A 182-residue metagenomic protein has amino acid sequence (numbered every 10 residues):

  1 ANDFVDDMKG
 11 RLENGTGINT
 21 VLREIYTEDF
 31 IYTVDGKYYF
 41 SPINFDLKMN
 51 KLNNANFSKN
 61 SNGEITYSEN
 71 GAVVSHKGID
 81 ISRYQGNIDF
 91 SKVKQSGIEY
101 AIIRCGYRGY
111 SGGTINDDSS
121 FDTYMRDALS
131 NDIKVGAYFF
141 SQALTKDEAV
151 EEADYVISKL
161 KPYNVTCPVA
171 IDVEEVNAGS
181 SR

Functional and structural regions predicted by a protein language model:
N2-R104: Boundary/entry segment of secreted carbohydrate-active catalytic domains
G71, S75-R182: Substrate-binding cleft of extracellular glycoside hydrolase catalytic domains
